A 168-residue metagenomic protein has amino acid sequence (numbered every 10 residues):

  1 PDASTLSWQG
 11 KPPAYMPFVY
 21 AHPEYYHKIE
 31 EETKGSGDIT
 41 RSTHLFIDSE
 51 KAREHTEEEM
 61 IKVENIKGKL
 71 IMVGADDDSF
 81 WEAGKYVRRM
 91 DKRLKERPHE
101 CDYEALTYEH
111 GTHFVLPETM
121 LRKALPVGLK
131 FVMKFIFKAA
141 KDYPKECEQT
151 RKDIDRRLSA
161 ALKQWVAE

Functional and structural regions predicted by a protein language model:
P1, S49-E57, F135-A140: Short flexible/disordered coil segments
P1-A14: Flexible "cap/lid" loop of the alpha/beta hydrolase fold
A14-Y15, E96-H99, L129-M133: Glycine-rich loops and low-complexity Gly/Arg-rich segments that provide flexible linkers or classic glycine-based
M16-V19, K138: Compositionally biased, low-structure terminal segments
F18-Y20, Y25-F114, D155, K163-Q164: Serine-hydrolase catalytic core
V115, T119-E168: Catalytic active-site module of serine/aspartate enzymes centered on a nucleophile-bearing elbow/loop
